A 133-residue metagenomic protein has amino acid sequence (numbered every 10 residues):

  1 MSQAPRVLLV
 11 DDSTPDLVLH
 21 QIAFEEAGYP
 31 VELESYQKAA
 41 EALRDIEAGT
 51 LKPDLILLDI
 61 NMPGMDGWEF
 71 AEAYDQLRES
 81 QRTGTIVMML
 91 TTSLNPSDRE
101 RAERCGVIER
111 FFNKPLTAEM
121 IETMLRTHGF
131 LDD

Functional and structural regions predicted by a protein language model:
M1-L8, T14-Q21, E25-A27, Q81-G84 (+1 more regions): Non-catalytic signal-transmission and effector/linker regions of two-component phosphorelay proteins
D11, L58-I60: Active-site residues of response regulator receiver
S35-R44, G67: Helix N-cap/capping motif at the beta->alpha junctions
R44, W68-Q81: Short amphipathic alpha-helix used as the core "switch/output" element in two-component signaling
T50-L57: Active-site beta3 strand of CheY-like receiver
D59, T91-T92: Conserved phosphate-coupling serine/threonine residues in phosphotransfer and NTP-handling enzymes
M62-M65: Receiver (REC) domain active-site loop signature in two-component systems and cognate sites in sensor histidine kinases
E69, G84-M88, L94-F111, T123-M124: Alpha4 helix (beta4-alpha4-beta5 surface) of REC/receiver domains from two-component response regulators
